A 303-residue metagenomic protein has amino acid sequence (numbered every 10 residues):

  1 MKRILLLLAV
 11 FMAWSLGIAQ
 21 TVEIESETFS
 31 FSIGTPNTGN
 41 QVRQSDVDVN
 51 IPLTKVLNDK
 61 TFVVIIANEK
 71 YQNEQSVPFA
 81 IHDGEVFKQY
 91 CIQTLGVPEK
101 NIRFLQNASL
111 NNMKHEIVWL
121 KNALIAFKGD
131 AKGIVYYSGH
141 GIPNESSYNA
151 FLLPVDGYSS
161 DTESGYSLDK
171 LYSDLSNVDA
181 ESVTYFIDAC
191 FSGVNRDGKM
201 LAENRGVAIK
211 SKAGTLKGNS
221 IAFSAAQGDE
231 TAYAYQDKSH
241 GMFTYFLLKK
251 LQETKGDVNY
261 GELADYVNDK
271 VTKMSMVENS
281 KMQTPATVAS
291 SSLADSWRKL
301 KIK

Functional and structural regions predicted by a protein language model:
M1-T21: Bacterial Sec-dependent N-terminal signal peptides
A19-K303: Cysteine endopeptidase catalytic domains of the caspase/legumain-like
